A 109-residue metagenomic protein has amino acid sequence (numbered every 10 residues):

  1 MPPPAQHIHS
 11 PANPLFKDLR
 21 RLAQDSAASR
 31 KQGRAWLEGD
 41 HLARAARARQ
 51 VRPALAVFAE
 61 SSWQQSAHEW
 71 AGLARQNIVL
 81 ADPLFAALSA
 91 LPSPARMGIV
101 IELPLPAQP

Functional and structural regions predicted by a protein language model:
M1-Q65: Boundary-proximal intrinsically disordered activation/regulatory segments immediately upstream of a helical core
P2-P3, A48, V100-P109: RNA substrate-binding interface of SAM-dependent RNA methyltransferases
S26-A27, R34, E69-W70, L88-L91 (+1 more regions): Short secondary-structure boundary/capping segments
G33-W36, R52-A54, L73-L80, P104-L105: Short, exposed beta-strand "edge-strand" segments with a Pro/Gly-rich flavor and a Y/T-containing core
A43-R44, Q64, A86, L105-A107: Glycine-rich nucleotide phosphate-binding loop and flanking beta-alpha elements of Rossmann-like dinucleotide-binding
Q50, S62-Q76, A107-P109: Short, glycine- and charge-enriched coil/turn segments that flank and shape catalytic ligand pockets
S66, W70-E102: Glycine/small-residue-rich loop that forms an oxyanion/phosphate-binding "nest" at active or ligand-binding sites
